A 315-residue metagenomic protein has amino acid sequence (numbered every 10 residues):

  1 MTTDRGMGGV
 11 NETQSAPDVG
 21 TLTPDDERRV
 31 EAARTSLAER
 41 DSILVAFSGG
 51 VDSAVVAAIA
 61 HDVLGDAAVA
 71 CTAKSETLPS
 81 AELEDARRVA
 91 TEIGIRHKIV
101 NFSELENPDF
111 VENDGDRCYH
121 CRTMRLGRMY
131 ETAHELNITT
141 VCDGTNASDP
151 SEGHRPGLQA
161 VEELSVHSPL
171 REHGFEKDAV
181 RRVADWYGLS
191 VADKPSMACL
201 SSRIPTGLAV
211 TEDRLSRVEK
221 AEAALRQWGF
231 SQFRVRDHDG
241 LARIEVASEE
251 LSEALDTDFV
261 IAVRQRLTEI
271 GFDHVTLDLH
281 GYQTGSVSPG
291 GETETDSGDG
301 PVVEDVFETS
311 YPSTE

Functional and structural regions predicted by a protein language model:
T2-S168, H173-V180, W186, A242 (+5 more regions): ATP-dependent adenylation/nucleotidyltransferase module used to activate substrates
D25, N113, R117, A209-D213 (+1 more regions): Alpha-helix N-cap and loop-to-helix initiation/capping positions
E176-R181, L189-A198, S231-F233: Short, structured loop/turn "capping" segments at alpha-beta junctions
K194-R214: Internal, active-site/partner-interface "lid" segment
E212-Q232, I261-R264: Short amphipathic alpha-helix segments
Q227-R243: Short edge beta-strands and adjacent turn/loop segments
D239-D256: A short interface-forming secondary-structure element
